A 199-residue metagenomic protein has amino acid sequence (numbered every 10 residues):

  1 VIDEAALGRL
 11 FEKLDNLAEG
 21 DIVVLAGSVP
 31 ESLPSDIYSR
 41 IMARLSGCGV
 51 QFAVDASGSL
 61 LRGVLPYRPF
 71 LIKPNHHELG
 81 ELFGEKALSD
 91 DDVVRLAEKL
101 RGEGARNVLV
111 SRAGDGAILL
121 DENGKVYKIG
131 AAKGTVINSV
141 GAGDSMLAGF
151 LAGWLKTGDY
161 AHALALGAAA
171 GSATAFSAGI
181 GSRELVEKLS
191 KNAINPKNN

Functional and structural regions predicted by a protein language model:
V1-E19: Conserved phosphate-binding/catalytic loop of the ribokinase/pfkB sugar-kinase fold
V1-I2, L61-R62, G80-E81, G134-V136: A short acidic, often aromatic-flanked loop/helix-cap motif at beta-alpha or helix-coil junctions that lines enzyme
D3, F11, S89, G181-S182: A diffuse structural propensity rather than consistent per-protein peaks
A5, E81-A87, V136-V140: Short, charged, surface-exposed secondary-structure boundary motifs
R9-L10, I22-V93: Conserved beta-alpha-beta core of the PfkB/ribokinase-like small-molecule kinase fold
D21-I22, N107: Structural motif
A43-R44, R62, D90-N199: Conserved phosphate-binding/catalytic region of the ribokinase-like
